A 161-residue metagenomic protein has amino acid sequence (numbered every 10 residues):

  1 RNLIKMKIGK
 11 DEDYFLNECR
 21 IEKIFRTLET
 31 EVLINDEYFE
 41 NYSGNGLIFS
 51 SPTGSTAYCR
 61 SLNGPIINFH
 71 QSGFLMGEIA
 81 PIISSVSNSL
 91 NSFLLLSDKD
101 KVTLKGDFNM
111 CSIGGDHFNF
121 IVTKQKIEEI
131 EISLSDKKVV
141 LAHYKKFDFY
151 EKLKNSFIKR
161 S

Functional and structural regions predicted by a protein language model:
R1-G46: Catalytic core of DAGKc-family lipid kinases
M6-K10, V32-D36, S51, G106 (+2 more regions): Short acidic, glycine-rich loop/turn motifs
K10-L16, S84-V86, M110-G114: Short Pro/Gly-enriched beta-strand edge/turn motifs at strand-loop
N17-I24, G44-F49, F118-N119, Q125-E128 (+1 more regions): A short, sequence-level motif marking secondary-structure junctions
E40, G44-V86: Gly/Ser/Thr-rich active-site loops/lids in small-molecule metabolic enzymes that frequently grip phosphoryl groups
N63-I67, N91-L95, F118-I121, F147-F149 (+1 more regions): Short, solvent-exposed amphipathic alpha-helical segments in soluble enzyme and RNA/protein-processing domains
F93, D100-E131: A conserved acidic, glycine/proline-rich C-terminal tail/linker
I130-S161: Generic C-terminus detector
